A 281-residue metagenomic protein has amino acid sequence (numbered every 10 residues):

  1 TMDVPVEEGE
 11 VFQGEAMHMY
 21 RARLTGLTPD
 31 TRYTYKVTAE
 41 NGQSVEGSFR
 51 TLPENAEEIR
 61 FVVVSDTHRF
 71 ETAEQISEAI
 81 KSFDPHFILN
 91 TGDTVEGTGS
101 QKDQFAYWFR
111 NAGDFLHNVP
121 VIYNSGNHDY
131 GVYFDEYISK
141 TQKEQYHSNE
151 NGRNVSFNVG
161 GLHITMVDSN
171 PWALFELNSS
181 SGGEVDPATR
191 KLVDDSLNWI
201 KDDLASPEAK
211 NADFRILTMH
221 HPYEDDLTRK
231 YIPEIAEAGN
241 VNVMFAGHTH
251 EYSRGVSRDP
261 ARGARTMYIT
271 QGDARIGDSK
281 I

Functional and structural regions predicted by a protein language model:
D3-P5, E10-R23, P29-K102: N-terminal active-site segment of His-dependent metallophosphoesterases
G9-L24, R32-S44, S48, K102-A209 (+2 more regions): Extended active-site neighborhood of metal-dependent phosphoesterases/phosphodiesterases
D66, G92-D93, G126-N127, H220 (+1 more regions): Active-site glycine-centered loops adjacent to acidic/histidine catalytic or metal-binding residues that shape
R69, V95-E96, D129, Y223 (+1 more regions): Short active-site segment of divalent metal-dependent hydrolases/proteases that encodes the spacing between
E71-T72, Y223-G239: Short, motif-level signal for alpha-helix interfacial/capping segments enriched in acidic residues and aromatics/proline
H86, D213-R215, N242: Conserved acidic residues
V95, L204-D225: Short acidic, glycine-rich surface-loop motifs adjacent to enzyme active sites
